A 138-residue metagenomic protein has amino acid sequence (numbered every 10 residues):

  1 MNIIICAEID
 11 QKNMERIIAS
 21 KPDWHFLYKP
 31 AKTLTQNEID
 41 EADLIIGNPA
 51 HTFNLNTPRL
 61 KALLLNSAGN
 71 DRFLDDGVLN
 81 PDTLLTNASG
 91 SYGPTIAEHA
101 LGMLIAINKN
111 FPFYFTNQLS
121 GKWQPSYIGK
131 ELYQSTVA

Functional and structural regions predicted by a protein language model:
M1-T86: An N-terminal-biased, well-structured beta-alpha scaffold segment characteristic of Rossmann-like dinucleotide-binding
I45, L63, A100, V137-A138: Generic structural signal for small/hydrophobic residues in well-ordered secondary structure, especially within
P81-T136: Phosphate-binding beta-alpha-beta segment of Rossmann-like dinucleotide-binding domains, i.e., the NAD(P)
